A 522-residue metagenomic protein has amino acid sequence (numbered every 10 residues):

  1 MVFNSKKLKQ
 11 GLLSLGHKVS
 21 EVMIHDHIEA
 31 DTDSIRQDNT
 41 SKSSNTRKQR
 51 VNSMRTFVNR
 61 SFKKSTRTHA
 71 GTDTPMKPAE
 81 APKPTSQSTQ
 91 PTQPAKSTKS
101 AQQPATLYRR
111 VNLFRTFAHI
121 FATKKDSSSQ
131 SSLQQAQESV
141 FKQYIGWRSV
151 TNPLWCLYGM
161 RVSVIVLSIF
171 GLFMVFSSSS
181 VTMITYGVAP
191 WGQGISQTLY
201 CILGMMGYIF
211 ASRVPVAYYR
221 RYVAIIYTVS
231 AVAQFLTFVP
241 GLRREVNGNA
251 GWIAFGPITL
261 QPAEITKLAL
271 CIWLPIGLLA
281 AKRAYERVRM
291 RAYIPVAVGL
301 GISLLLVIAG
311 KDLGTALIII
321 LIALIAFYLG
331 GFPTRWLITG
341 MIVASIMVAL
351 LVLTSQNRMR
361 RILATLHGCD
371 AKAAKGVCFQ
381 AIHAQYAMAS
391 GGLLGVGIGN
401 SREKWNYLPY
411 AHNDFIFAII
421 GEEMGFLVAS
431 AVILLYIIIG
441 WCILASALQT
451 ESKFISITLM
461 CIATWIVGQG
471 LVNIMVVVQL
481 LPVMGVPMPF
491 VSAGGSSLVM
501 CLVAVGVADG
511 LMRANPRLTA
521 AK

Functional and structural regions predicted by a protein language model:
V2-K42, R47-R67, P104-L167, F173-K311 (+4 more regions): Membrane-helix boundary/helix-loop-helix interface segments in multi-pass membrane proteins
A79-A101: Compositionally biased, intrinsically disordered low-complexity segments enriched for polar/charged residues
L199-G204, I272, E422-I443: Hydrophobic alpha-helical transmembrane segments
M206, A224-I225, R289-I308, L313-L353: Hydrophobic alpha-helical segments of polytopic membrane proteins
R243-W252, G256, W336-V432, E451-T458: Hydrophobic, glycine- and aromatic-enriched re-entrant/interface helices and adjoining loop segments
R291-V296, I319, G340, T365 (+2 more regions): Alpha-helical transmembrane segments of multi-pass membrane proteins, especially transporters and channels
L317, I322-W336, R402-V428, V486-V499: Interfacial segments of multi-pass membrane proteins
A447-G485, V491: Loop-to-helix entry and N-terminal half of a specific, functionally important transmembrane alpha helix in multi-pass
